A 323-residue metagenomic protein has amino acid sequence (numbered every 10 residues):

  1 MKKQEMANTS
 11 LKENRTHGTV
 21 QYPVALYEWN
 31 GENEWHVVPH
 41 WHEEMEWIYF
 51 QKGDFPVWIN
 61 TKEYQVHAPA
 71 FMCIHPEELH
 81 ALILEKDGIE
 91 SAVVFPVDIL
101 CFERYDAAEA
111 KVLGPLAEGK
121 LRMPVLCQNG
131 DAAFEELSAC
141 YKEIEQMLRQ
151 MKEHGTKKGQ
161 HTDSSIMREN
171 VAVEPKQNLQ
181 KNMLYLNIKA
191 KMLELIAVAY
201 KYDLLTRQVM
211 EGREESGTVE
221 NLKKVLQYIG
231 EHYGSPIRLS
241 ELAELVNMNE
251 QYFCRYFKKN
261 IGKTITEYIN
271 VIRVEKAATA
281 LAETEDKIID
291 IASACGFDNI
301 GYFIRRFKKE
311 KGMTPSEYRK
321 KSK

Functional and structural regions predicted by a protein language model:
M1-C73, E77-L79, L84-E85, Y105-K111 (+5 more regions): Generic protein-terminus/edge-of-domain signal
G53, A133-M151, N221-H232, K276 (+1 more regions): Solvent-exposed, amphipathic alpha-helical segments
V57, L281, F297: Conserved A-loop
D87-Y105: A short hydrophobic beta-strand segment most commonly corresponding to one strand of the jelly-roll/cupin
E109-E194: Amphipathic alpha-helical segments enriched in hydrophobic/aromatic residues interleaved with Lys/Arg
Q180, N187, T206-E214: Hydrophobic/aromatic-rich alpha-helical bundle segments in the mid-to-C-terminal region
V198-L205, E214-T218, K224-E275, D286 (+1 more regions): Basic/polar phosphate-binding segments, predominantly the helix-turn-helix DNA-binding elements of transcriptional
